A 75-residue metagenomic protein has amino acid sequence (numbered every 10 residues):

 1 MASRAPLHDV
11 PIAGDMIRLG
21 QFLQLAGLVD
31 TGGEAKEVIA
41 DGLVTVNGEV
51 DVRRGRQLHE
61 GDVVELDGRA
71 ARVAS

Functional and structural regions predicted by a protein language model:
M1-S3, Q57: Membrane-interacting alpha-helical segments
S3-D15: A detector for short, charged/polar N-terminal pre-domain segments
L7-D9, K36, D41, A70: Low-complexity, intrinsically disordered short peptide segments enriched in small/polar/basic residues
H8, D62-S75: A positively charged, amphipathic N-terminal helix/segment that binds anionic biomolecules
P11, K36, R53, V64-D67: Intrinsically disordered, low-complexity regions of eukaryotic proteins
I17-E60: A basic, amphipathic helix-loop patch mediating RNA/tRNA/ribosome contacts
